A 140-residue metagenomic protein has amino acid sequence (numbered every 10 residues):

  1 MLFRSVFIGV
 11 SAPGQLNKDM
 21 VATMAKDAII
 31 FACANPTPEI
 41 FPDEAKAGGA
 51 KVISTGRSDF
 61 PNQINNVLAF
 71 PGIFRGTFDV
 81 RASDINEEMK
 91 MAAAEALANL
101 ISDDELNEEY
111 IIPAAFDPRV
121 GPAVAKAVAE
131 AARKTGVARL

Functional and structural regions predicted by a protein language model:
M1-L2: Short, small-residue-biased leader/transition segments that mark boundaries at the very start of proteins
V6-I30: Rossmann-fold NAD(P) dinucleotide-binding segment
I29-L140: Adenosine-phosphate binding glycine-rich loop
